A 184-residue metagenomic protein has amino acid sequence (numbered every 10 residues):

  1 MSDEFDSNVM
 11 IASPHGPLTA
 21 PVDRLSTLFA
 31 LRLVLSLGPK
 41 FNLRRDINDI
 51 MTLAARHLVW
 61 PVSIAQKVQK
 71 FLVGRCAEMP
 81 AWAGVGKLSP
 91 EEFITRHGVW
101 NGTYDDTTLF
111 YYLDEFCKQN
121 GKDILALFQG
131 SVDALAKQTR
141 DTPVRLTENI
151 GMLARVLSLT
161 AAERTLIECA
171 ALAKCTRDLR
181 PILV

Functional and structural regions predicted by a protein language model:
M1-V184: Intrinsically disordered, low-complexity N-terminal extensions of AAA+/P-loop NTPases that precede the structured
